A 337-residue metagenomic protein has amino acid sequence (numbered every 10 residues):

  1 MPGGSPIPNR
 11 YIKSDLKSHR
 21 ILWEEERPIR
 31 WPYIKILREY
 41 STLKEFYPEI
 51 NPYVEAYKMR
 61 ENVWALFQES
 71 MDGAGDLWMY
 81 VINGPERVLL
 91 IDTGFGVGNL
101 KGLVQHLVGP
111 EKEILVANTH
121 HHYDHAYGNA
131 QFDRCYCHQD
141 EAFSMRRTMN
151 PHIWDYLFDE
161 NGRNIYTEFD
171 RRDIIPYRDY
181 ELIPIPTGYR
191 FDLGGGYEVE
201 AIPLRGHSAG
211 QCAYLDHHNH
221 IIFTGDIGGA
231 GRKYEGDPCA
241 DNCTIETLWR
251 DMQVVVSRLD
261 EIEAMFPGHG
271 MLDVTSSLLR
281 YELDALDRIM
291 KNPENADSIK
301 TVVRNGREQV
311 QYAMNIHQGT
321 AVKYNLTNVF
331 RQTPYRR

Functional and structural regions predicted by a protein language model:
P2-F46, R250-R337: Accessory terminal helices/loops
I7-R10, G84-E86, P110, N129-C135 (+2 more regions): Short glycine/proline-enriched coil/turn segments at helix->beta-strand junctions
E26, F95-D192, A230, L278 (+1 more regions): Active-site HxH/HxHxD metal-binding segment of metal-dependent hydrolases
S41-E61, R134, Q139-I202, S208 (+3 more regions): Metallo-beta-lactamase
I50-H106, Y214-G229: Conserved beta-strand hairpin/beta-sheet module of binuclear metal-dependent hydrolase folds, prominently
F67-M71, D155, E235-N242: Acidic/histidine-rich helix-loop elements that form or flank divalent-metal/phosphate-binding sites at the catalytic
V88-L90, F95-G96, R190, E198-I289: Metallo-beta-lactamase
H120-H125, H207, Q211, H269 (+1 more regions): Histidine-centered active-site/metal-ligand motif
